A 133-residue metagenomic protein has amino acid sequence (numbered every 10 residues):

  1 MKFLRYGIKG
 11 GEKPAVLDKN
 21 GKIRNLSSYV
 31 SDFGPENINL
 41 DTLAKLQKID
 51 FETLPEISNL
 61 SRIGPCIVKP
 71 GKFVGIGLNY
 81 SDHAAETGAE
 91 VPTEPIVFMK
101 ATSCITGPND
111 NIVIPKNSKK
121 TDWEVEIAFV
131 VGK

Functional and structural regions predicted by a protein language model:
M1-P95: N-terminal non-catalytic cap/leader segment that marks the start of a structured domain
P70-K133: Glycine-enriched loop-and-adjacent helix/strand subsegments that border the catalytic/binding cleft of enzyme cores
